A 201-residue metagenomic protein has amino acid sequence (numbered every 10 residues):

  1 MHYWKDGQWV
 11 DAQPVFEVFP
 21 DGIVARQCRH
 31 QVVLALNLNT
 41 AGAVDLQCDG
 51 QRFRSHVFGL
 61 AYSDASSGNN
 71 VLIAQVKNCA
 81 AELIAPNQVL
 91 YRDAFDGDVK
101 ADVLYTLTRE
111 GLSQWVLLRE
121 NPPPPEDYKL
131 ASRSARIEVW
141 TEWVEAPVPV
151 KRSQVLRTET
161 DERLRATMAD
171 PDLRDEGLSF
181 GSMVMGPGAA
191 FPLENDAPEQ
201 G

Functional and structural regions predicted by a protein language model:
M1-G201: Residues that cap or anchor secondary-structure elements
